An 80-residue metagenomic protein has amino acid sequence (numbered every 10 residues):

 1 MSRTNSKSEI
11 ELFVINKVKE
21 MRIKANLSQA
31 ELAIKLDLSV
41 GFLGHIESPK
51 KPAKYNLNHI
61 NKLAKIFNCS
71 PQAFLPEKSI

Functional and structural regions predicted by a protein language model:
S2-K24: A short, Lys/Arg-rich alpha-helix, primarily the initiator
V18, L32-A33, L43-I46, F74: Conserved hydrophobic/aromatic packing and binding residues within compact polymer-binding modules
I23, I34, K65: Alpha-helical residues within the helix-turn-helix
D37-K54: Recognition helix of helix-turn-helix/homeodomain-like DNA-binding domains that insert into the DNA major groove
K50-K65: Short, basic-rich loop-to-helix N-cap that marks the start of a DNA-contacting helix
F67-I80: Short C-terminal boundary/hinge segments that cap the last helix of small helical domains
